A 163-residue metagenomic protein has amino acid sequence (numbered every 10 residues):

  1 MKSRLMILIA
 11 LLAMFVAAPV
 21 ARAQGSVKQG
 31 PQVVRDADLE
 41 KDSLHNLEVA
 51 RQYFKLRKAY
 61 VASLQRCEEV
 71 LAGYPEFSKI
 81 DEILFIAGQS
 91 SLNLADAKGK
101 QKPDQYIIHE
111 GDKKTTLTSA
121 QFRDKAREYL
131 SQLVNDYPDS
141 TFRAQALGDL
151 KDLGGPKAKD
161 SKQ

Functional and structural regions predicted by a protein language model:
K2-L11, A18-Q163: Acidic, polar-rich low-complexity tracts and alpha-helical solenoid repeat scaffolds
